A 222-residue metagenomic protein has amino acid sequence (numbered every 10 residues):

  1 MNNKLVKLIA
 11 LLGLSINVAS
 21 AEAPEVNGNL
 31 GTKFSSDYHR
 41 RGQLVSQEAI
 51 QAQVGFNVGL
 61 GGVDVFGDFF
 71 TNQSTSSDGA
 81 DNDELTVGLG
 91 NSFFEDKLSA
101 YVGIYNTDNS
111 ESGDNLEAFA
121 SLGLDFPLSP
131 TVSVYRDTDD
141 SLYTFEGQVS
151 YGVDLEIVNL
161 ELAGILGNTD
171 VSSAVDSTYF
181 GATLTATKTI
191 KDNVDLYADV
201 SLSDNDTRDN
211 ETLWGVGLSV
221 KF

Functional and structural regions predicted by a protein language model:
N2-L5, G13, N17-F222: Outer-membrane beta-barrel proteins
